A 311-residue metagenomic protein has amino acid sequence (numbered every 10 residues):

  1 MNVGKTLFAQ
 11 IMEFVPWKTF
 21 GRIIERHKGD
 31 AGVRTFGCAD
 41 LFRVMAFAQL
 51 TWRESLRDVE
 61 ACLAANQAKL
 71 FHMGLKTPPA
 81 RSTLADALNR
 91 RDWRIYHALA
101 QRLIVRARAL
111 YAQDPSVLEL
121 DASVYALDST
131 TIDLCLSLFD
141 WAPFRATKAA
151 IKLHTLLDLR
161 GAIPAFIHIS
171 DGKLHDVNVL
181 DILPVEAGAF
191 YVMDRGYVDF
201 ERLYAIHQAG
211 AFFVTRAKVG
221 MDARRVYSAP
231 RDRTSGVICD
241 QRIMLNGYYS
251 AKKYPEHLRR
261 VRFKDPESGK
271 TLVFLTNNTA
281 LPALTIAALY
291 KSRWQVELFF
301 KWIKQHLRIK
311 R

Functional and structural regions predicted by a protein language model:
M1-D58, C62, R91, A98-R106 (+2 more regions): Single, function-defining residue in the core of a domain
A64-A65, P79, T83-L84, V185: Acidic/polar active-site rim loop that often engages polyanionic ligands
A64-L75: Short, mixed-charge aromatic SLiMs
M73-R91: Major-groove recognition helix of helix-turn-helix-like DNA-binding domains
A109: Short, conserved aromatic-histidine micro-motifs
